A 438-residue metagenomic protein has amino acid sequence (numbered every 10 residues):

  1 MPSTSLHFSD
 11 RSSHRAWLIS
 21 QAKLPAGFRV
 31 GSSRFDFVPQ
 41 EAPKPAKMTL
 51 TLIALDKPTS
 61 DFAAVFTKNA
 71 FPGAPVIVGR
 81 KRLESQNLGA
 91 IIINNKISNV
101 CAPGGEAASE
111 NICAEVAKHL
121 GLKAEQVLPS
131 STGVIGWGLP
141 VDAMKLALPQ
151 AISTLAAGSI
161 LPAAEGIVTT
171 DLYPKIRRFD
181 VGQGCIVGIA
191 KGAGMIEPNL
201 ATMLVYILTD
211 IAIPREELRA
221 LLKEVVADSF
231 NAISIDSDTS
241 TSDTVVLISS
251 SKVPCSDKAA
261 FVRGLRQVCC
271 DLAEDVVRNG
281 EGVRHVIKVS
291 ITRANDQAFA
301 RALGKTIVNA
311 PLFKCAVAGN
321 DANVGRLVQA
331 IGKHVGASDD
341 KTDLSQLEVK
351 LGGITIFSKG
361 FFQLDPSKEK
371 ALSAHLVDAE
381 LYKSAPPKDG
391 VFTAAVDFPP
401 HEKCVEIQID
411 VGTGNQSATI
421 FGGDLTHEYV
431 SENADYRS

Functional and structural regions predicted by a protein language model:
P2-A107, N111, A117-S438: A structural signal for small-residue-enriched, beta-sheet-centric alpha/beta enzyme cores and oligomeric scaffold folds
